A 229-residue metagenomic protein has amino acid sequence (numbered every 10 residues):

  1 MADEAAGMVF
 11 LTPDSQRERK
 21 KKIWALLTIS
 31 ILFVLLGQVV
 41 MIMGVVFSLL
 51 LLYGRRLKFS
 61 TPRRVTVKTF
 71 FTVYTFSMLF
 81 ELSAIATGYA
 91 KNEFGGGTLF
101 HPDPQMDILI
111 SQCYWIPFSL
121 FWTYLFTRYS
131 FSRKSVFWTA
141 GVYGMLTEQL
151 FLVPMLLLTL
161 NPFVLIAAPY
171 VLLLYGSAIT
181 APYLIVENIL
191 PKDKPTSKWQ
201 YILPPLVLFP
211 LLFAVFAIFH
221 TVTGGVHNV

Functional and structural regions predicted by a protein language model:
D3-V229: Aromatic-rich, lipid-facing transmembrane alpha helices and their immediate juxtamembrane interface loops in integral
